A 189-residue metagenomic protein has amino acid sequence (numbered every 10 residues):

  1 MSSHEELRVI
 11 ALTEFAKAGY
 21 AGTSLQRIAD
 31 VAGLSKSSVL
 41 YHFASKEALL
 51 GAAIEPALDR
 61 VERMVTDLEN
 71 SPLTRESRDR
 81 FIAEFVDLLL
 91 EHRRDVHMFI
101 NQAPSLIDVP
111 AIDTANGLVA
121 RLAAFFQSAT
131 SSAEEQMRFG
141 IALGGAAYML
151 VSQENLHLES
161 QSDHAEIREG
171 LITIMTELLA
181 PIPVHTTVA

Functional and structural regions predicted by a protein language model:
E6, I10, E14-A48, A52: Helix-turn-helix
A52, R63-D95: Hydrophobic alpha-helical connector segments
A53, A57, V61, T114-L118 (+1 more regions): Hydrophobic/aromatic residues within well-ordered alpha-helical segments
L68, A103, Q153-H157: Secondary-structure edge/capping motif, primarily at the C-terminal ends of alpha-helices and the immediately following
V96-H97, D108-N116, F126-A189: Hydrophobic/aromatic-rich alpha-helical bundle segments in the mid-to-C-terminal region
F99-S105: Short linear capping/connector segments at secondary-structure termini
